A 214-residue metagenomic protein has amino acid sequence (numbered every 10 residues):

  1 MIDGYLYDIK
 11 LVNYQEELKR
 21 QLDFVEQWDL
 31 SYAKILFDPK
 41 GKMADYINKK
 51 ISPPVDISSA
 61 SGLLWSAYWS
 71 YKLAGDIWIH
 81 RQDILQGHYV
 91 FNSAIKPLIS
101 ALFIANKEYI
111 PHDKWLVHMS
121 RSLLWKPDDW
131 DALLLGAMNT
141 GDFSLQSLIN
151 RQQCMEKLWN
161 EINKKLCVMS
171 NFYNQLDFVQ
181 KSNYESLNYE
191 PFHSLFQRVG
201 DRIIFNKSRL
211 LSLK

Functional and structural regions predicted by a protein language model:
M1-Q82, S186-L187, R202: Conserved NTP/Mg2+-binding pocket subregion across the NTase superfamily
I51-K214: Conserved nucleotidyltransferase catalytic core and NTase-mimicking acidic/glycine-rich helix/loop elements in nucleic
